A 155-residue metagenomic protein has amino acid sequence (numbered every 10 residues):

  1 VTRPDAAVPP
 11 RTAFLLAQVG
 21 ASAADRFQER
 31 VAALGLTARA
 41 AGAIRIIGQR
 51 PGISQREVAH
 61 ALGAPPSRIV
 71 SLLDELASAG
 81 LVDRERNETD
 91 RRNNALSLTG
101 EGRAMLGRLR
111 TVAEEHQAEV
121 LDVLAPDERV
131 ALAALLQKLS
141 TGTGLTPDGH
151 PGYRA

Functional and structural regions predicted by a protein language model:
V1-A7, D127-A155: C-terminal regulatory/oligomerization modules of transcriptional regulators
V1-L34, G100, H150-A155: N-terminal leader segment of winged-helix/HTH proteins
A24, G52, D74-Q137: Charged, amphipathic alpha-helical coiled-coil/dimerization segments
A43-I44: Short alpha-helical "packing" element that flanks the helix-turn-helix/winged-helix DNA-binding module
S54, P65: Helix-turn-helix DNA-binding motif, specifically the short coil turn and the N-cap/start of the second
A59: The alpha-helix within a helix-turn-helix
